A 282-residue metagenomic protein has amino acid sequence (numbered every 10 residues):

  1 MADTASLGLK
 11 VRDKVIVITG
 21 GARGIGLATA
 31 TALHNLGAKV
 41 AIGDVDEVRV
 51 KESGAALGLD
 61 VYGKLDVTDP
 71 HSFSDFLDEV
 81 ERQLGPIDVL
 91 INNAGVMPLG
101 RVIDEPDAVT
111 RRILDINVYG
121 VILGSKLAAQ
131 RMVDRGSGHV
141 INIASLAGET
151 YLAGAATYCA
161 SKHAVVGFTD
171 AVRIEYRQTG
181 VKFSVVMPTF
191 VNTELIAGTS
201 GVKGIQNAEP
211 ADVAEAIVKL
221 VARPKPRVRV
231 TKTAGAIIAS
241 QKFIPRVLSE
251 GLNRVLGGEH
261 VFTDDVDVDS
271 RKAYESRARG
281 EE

Functional and structural regions predicted by a protein language model:
S6-V40: Canonical Rossmann dinucleotide-binding motif of NAD(H)/NADP(H)-dependent dehydrogenases/reductases, specifically
E47, L65-D75, D107: The beta1-alpha1 cofactor-binding region of Rossmann-like NAD(H)/NADP(H)-dependent oxidoreductases
L59, E79-L90, P98, S137: A glycine-rich helix->loop->beta "capping" turn within Rossmann-like NAD(P)(H)-dependent oxidoreductase domains
R101-V102, P106-L114: Substrate-binding pocket helix/loop in short-chain dehydrogenase/reductase
S125, S161: Active-site helix of classical SDR
S145: Residue(s) in the substrate-gating loop at a strand-loop-helix junction that position the organic substrate next
V185, G201-I238: C-terminal helical subdomain
